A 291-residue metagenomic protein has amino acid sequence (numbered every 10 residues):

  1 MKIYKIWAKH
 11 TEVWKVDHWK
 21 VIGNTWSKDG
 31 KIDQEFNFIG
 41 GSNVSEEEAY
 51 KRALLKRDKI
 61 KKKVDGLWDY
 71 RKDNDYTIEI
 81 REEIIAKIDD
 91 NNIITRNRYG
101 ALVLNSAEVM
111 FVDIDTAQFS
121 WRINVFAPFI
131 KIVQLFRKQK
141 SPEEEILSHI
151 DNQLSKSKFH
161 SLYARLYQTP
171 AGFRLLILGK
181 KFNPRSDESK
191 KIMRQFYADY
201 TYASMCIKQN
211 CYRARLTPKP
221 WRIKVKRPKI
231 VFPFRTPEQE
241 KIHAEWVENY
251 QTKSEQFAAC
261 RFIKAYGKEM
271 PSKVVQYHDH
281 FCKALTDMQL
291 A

Functional and structural regions predicted by a protein language model:
M1-Q168, K181-N183, D187, Y212 (+1 more regions): Signature for HUH/AEP ssDNA processing cores
L166-A171, I207: Acidic carboxylate-rich catalytic motifs and surrounding loops in phosphoryl-/glycosyl-chemistry enzymes
A171-I177: A generic structural motif
S186-A198: Short amphipathic alpha-helices in soluble, non-transmembrane regions that often serve as interface/regulatory elements
F196-I207: Long, charge-dense
